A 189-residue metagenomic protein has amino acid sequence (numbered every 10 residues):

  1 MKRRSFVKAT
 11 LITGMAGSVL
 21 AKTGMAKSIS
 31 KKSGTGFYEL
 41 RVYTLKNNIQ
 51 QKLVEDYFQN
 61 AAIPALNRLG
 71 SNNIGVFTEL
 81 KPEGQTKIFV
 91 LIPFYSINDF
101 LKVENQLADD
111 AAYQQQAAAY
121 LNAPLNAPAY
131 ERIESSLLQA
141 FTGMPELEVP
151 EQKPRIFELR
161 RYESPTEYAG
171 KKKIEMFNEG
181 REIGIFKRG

Functional and structural regions predicted by a protein language model:
S5-A26: N-terminal export signals
I12, N60, P64, R68 (+2 more regions): A generic structural signal for well-ordered alpha-helical segments enriched in polar/charged residues
A21-I49: C-terminal segment of N-terminal export signals and the immediately downstream linker at the start of the mature
Y43-V54, N60-P150, P154, S164-T166: Hydrophobic, ordered structural segments
V54-E55, K173: Short, polar loop/linker segments at the starts of domains and inter-domain junctions
A140-G189: Surface-exposed interaction/gating patches
